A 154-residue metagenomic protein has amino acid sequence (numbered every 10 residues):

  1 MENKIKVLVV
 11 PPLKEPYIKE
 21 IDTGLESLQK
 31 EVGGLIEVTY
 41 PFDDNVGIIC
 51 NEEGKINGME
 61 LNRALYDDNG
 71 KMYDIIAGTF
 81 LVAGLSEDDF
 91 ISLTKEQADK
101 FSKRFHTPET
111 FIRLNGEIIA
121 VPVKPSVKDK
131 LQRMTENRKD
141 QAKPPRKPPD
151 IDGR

Functional and structural regions predicted by a protein language model:
M1-E2, D99-H106, T110-G153: Gram-negative host-targeted secretion-system effectors, predominantly Type III and Type IV, recognized via long
E2-G84, F90: Feature detects long, helix-prone N-terminal segments enriched in hydrophobes
V10, A83, K95, R133-E136: Generic detector of low-complexity/intrinsically disordered segments and short hydrophobic N-terminal stretches
I21, I91-T94, K124-V127: Intrinsic-disorder-associated interaction segments
M72-D74, G78-E109, I118-A120: Polybasic, proline/glycine-rich intrinsically disordered low-complexity segments
